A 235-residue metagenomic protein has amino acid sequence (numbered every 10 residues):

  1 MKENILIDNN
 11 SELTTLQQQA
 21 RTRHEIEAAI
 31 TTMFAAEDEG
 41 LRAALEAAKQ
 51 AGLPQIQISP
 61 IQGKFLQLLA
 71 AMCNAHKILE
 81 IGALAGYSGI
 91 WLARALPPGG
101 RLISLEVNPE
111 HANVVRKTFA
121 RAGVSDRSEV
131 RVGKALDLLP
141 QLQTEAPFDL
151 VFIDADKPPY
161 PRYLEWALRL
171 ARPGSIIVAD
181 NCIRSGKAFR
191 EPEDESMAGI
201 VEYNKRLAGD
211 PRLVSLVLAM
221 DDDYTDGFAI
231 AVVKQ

Functional and structural regions predicted by a protein language model:
M1-F152, K157-V178, C182-Q235: A short alpha-helical cap/connector motif
